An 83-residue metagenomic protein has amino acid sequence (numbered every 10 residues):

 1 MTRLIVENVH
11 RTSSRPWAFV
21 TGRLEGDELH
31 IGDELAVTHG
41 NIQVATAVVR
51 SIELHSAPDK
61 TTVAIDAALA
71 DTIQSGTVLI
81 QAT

Functional and structural regions predicted by a protein language model:
M1-R23, E34-T83: Beta-strand/loop-dominated core regions that host nucleotide or nucleotide-derived cofactor-binding catalytic loops
G26-I31: A short beta-turn/strand-edge loop motif at beta-sheet boundaries
